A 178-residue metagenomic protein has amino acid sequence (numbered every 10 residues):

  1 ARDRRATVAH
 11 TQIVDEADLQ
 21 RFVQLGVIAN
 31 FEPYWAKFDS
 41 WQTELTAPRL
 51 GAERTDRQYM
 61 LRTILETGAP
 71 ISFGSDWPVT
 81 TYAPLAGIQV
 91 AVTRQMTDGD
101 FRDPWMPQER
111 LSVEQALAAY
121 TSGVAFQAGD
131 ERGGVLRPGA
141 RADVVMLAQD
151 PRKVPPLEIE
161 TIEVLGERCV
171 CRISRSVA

Functional and structural regions predicted by a protein language model:
A1-A6, E16, Q20, F31-K153 (+2 more regions): His/Asp/Glu-enriched, well-ordered alpha-helical/loop segment that forms or immediately abuts the divalent-metal
H10-Q12: Short, flexible loop/turn elements at secondary-structure junctions
I28: Ligand-binding beta-strand-loop-alpha-helix segment within the catalytic cores of soluble metabolic enzymes
C171-R172: Glycine-centered positions in the ABC transporter ATPase nucleotide-binding domain
V177-A178: Basic/polar N-terminal segments that are highly enriched at the extreme N-terminus, encompassing both cleavable
